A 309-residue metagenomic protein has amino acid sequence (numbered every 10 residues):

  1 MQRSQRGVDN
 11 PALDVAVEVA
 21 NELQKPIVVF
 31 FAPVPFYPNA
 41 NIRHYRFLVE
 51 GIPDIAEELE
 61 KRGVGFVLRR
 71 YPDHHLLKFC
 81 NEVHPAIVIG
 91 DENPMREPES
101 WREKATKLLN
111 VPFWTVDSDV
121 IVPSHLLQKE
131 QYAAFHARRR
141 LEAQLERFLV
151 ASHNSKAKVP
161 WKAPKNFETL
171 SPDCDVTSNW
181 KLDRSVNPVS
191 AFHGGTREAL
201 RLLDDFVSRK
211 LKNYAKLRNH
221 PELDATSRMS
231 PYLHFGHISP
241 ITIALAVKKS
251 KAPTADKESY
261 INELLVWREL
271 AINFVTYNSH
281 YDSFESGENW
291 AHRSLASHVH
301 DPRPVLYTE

Functional and structural regions predicted by a protein language model:
M1-S152: Trp/Phe/Arg-rich N-terminal binding region typifying the photolyase-homology
E130-S294: Glycine/tryptophan-enriched, flexible segments
S297-D301: C-terminal accessory segments of proteins
P304-E309: Short, intrinsically disordered, charge-balanced linker/junction segments flanking boundaries in proteins
